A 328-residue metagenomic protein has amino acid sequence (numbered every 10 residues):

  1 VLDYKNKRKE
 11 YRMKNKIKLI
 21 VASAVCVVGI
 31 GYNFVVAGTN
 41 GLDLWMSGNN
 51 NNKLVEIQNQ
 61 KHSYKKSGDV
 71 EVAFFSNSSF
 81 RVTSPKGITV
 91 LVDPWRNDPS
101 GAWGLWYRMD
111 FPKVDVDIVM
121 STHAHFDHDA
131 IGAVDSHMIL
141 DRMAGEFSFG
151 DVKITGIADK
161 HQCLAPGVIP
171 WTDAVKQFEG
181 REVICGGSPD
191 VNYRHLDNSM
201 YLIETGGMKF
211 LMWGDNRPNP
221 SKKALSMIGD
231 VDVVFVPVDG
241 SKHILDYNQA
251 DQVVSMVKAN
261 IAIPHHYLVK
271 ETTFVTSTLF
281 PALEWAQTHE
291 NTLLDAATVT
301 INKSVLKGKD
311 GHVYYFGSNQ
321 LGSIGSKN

Functional and structural regions predicted by a protein language model:
V1-R12: Short, Lys/Arg-enriched N-terminal segments with co-localized hydrophobic residues within the first ~10-30 amino acids
K14-V21: Bacterial N-terminal signal peptides that target proteins for export
S23-A24, V35: Cleavable N-terminal signal peptides
V28-F34: C-terminal segment of classical bacterial N-terminal signal peptides
V55-S67, F75-M120, H128-I139, A144 (+2 more regions): Pre-active-site segment of Zn-dependent metallo-hydrolases
L91-W95, D115-I131, G156-I157, L211-G214 (+2 more regions): Active-site neighborhood of phospho(di)ester-bond hydrolases with catalytic His/Asp-centered motifs
I184-V257: Active-site-proximal loop/helix segments of hydrolase catalytic cores
N260-N328: Binuclear metal-ion centers of metallo-dependent hydrolases, dominated by the metallo-beta-lactamase
